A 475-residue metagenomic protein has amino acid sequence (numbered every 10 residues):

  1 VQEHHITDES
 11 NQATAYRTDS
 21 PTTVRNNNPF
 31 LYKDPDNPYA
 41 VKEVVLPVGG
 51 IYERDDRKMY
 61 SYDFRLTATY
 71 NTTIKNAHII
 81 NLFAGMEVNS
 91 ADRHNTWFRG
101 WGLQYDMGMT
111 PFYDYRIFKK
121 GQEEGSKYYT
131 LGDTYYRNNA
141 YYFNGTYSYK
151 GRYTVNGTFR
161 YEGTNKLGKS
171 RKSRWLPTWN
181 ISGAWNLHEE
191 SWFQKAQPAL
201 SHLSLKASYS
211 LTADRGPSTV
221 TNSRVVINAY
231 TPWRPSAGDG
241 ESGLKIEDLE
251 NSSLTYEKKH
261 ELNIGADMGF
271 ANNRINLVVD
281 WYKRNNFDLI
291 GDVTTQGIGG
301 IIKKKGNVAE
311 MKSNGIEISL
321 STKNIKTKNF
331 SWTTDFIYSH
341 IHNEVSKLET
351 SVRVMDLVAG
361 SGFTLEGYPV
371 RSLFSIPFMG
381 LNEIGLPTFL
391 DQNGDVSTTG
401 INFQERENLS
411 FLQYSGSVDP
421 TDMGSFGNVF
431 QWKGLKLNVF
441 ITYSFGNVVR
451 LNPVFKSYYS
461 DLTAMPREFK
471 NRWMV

Functional and structural regions predicted by a protein language model:
V1-Q12, T23-D34, A40-P369: Extracellular/periplasmic, surface-exposed regions of secreted and cell-surface proteins
S10-A15, F98-L103, S351, T442-F445 (+1 more regions): Short Gly/aromatic-enriched secondary-structure transition segments
A15-Y16, F469: Solvent-exposed, well-ordered loop and adjacent helix/strand elements within mature globular domains that form
W97, T221, G306, I325-V418 (+2 more regions): Conserved small-residue
N144, D267, F378, P387 (+1 more regions): Short, surface-exposed charged micro-motifs
S415-N452: Glycine-rich, aromatic-lined ligand/substrate-binding cores of catalytic and carbohydrate-binding domains
